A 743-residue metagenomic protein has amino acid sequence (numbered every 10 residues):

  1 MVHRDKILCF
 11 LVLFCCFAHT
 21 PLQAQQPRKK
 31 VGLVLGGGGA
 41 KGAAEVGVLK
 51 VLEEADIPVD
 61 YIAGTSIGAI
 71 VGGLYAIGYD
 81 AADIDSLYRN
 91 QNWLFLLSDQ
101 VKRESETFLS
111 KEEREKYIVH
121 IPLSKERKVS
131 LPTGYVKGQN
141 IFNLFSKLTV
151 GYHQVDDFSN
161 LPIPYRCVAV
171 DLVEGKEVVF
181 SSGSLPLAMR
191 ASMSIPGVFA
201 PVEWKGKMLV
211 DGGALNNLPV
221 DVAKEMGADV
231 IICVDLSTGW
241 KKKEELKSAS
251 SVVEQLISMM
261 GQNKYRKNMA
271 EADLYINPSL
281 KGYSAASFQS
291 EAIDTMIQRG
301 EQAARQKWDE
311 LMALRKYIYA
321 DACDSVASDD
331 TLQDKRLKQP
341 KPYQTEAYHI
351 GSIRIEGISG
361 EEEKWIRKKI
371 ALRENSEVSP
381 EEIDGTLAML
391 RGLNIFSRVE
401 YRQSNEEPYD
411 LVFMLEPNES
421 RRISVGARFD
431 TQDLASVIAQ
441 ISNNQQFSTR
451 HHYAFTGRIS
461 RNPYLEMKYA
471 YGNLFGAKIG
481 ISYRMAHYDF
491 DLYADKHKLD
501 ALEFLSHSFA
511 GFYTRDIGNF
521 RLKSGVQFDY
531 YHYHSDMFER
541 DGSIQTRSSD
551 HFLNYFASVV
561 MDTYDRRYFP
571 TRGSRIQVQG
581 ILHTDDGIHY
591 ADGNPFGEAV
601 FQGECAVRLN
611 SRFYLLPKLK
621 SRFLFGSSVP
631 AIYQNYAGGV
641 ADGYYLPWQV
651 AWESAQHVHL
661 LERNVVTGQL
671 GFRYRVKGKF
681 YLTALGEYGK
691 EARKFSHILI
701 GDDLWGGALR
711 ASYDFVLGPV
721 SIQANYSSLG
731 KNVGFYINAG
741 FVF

Functional and structural regions predicted by a protein language model:
M1-R28: Bacterial Sec-dependent N-terminal signal peptides
A24-T65, G73-E381, G385-A388, G392-E400 (+2 more regions): Patatin-like phospholipase
P380-T386, G392-Y568, A637-A651, V658-N664 (+2 more regions): Gram-negative/organellar outer-membrane beta-barrel architecture
R422-A427, Y555-V560, Y564-K677: C-terminal outer-membrane beta-barrel translocator/porin domains of Gram-negative envelope proteins and their
R484-Y488, D529-Y531, V578-G587, R622-L624 (+1 more regions): Short glycine-rich beta-strand segments
G525, L616-K620, T683-L685: Outer-envelope exported proteins of Gram-negative bacteria
G671-L704: C-terminal hydrophobic structural anchor segments that stabilize assembly/packing rather than catalytic chemistry
